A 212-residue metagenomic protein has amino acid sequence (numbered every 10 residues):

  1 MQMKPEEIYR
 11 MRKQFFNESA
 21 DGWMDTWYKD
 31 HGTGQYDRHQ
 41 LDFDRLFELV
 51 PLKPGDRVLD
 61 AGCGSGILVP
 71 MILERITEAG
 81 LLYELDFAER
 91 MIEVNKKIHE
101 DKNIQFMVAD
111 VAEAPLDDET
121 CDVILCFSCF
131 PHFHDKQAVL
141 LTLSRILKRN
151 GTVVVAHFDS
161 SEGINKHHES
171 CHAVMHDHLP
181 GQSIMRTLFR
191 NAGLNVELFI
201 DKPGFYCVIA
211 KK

Functional and structural regions predicted by a protein language model:
M1-V50, M71, M91-V94, P203: Conserved class I S-adenosyl-L-methionine
L59-A61, S65-E113: Class I SAM-dependent methyltransferase SAM/SAH-binding core
A112-V123: A short acidic, Gly/Pro-enriched loop at the edge of an enzyme's catalytic core that lines a small-molecule cofactor
V123-D135: A short SAM/SAH-binding and catalytic strip from SAM-dependent methyltransferases
Q137-R149: A short glycine-rich, Lys/Arg-flanked "PGG" loop and its adjoining helix->strand segment in the class I
V154-L179: Conserved class I S-adenosyl-L-methionine
D177-A192: Short alpha-helix
A192-L194, I200-K212: Core SAM-dependent methyltransferase catalytic element
